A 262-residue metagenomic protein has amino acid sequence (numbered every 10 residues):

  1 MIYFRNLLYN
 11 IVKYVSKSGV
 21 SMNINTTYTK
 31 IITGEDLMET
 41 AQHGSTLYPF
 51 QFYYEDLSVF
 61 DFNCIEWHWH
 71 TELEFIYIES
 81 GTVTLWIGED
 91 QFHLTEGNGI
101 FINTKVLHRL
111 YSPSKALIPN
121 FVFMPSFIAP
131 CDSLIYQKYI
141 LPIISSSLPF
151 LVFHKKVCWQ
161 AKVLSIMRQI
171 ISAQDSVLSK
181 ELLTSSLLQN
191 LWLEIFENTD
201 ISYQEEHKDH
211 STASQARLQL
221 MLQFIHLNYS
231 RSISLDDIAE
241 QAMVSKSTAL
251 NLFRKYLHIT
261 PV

Functional and structural regions predicted by a protein language model:
M1-T95, G99, V106, S112 (+2 more regions): Generic protein-terminus/edge-of-domain signal
N23-D56, L107-S172, E197-S202: A hydrophobic/aromatic-rich effector-binding and dimerization subdomain of bacterial HTH-type transcriptional regulators
N63-W69, Y111-P113, C131-D132, K180 (+1 more regions): Short histidine-centered beta-strand/loop micro-motifs that create catalytic or ligand/metal-coordination sites
C158, Q174-N190: All-alpha amphipathic helical-bundle segments outside canonical DNA-binding/catalytic cores that form hydrophobic
Q160-I171, S185, E205-I233, D237-A242: A short, Lys/Arg-enriched amphipathic alpha-helix from helix-turn-helix/homeodomain DNA-binding modules
Q189-E206: Linker/hinge segments immediately adjacent to helix-turn-helix/homeobox DNA-binding domains
F196-T199, L220-V262: Basic/polar phosphate-binding segments, predominantly the helix-turn-helix DNA-binding elements of transcriptional
